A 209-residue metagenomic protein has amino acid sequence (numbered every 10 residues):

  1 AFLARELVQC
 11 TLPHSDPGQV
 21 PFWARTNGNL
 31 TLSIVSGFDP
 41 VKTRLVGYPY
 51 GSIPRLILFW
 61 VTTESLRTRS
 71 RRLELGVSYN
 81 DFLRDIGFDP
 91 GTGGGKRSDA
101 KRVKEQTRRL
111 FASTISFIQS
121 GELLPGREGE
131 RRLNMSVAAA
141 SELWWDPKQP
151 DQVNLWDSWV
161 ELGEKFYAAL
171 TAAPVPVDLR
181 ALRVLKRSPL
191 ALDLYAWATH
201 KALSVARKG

Functional and structural regions predicted by a protein language model:
A1-G209: Charged, alpha-helix-forming regions
